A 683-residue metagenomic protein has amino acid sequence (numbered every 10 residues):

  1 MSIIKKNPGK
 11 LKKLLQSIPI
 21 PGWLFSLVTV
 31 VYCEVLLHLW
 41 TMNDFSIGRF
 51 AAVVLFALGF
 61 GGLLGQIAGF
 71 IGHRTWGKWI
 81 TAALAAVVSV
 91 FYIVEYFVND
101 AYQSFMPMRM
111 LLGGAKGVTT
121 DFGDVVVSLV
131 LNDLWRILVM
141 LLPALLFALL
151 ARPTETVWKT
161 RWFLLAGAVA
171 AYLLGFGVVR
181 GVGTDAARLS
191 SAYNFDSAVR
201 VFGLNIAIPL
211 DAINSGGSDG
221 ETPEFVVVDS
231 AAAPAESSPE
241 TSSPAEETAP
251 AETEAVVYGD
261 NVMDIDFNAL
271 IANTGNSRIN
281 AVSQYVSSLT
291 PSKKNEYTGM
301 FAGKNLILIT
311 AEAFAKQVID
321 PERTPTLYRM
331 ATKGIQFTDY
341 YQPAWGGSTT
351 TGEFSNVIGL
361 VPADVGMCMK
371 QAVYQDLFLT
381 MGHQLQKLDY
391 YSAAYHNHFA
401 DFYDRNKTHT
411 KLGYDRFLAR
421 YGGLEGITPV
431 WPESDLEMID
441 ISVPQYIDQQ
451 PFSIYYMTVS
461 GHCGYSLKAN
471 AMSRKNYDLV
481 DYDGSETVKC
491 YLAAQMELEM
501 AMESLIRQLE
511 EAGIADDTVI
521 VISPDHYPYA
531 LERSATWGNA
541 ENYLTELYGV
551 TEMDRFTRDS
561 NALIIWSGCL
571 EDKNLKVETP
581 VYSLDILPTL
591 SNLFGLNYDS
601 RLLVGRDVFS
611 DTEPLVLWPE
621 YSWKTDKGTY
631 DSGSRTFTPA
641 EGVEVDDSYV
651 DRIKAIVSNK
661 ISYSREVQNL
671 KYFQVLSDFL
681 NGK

Functional and structural regions predicted by a protein language model:
I3-V262: Transmembrane and membrane-interface helices of multi-pass, inner-membrane envelope-modifying transferases
R49, G72, W76-W79, I93 (+14 more regions): Generic, low-specificity signal for short hydrophobic/alpha-helical stretches with a mild N-terminal bias, encompassing
S89, L189-D196, I265-L270, S277 (+2 more regions): Alpha-helical scaffold segments in carbohydrate-active enzymes
E95-M108, V130, A186-R188, I271 (+6 more regions): A diffuse structural propensity rather than consistent per-protein peaks
A115, E252-N280, L424-T428: Ligand-binding pockets and gating/stacking loops
L131, D266, A302: Catalytic cores of glycan-processing enzymes that make or break glycosidic bonds
G275-K683: Solvent-exposed soluble domains appended to multi-pass membrane proteins
